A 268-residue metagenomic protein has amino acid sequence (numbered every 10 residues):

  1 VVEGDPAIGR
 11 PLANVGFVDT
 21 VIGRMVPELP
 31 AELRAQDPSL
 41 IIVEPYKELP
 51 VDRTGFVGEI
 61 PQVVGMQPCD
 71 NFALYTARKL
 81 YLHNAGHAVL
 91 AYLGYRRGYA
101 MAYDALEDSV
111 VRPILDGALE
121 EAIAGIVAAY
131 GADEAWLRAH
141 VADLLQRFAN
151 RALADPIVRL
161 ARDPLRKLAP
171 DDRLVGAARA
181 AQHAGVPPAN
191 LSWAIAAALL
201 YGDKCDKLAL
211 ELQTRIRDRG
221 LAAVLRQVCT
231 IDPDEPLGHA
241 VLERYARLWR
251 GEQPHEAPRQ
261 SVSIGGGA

Functional and structural regions predicted by a protein language model:
V1-A268: Substrate/ligand-engaging "lid" and interaction regions
